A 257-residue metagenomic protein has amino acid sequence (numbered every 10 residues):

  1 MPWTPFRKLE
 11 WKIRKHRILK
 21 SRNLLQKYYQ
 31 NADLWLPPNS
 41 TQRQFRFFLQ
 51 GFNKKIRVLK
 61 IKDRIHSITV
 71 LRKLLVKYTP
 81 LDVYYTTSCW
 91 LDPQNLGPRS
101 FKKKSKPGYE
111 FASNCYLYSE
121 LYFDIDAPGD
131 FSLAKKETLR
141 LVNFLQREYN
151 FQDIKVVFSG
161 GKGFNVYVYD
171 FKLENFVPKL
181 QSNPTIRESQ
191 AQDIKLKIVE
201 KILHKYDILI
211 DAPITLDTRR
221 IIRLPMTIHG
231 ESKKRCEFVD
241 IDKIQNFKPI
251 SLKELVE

Functional and structural regions predicted by a protein language model:
P2-I56: Non-cleavable N-terminal signal-anchor transmembrane helices
P2-R22, R57-K73, S105, S113 (+3 more regions): Helical (often loop-to-helix) elements that flank the catalytic cores of nucleotide-handling enzymes
K27, N31-F48, S67, L180-E231: Conserved His + Asp/Glu catalytic blocks
D33-F131, I210-A212: SsDNA-processing nucleotidyl-transfer enzymes
L59, I154-G160, A212-D217: Short beta-strand
Y78-P80, Y116-Y118, Y149-F151, G160-K162 (+1 more regions): Short, well-ordered loop/turn elements at secondary-structure boundaries
W90, G161, H229: Residues that form or immediately flank small-molecule/cofactor binding pockets and catalytic motifs
E120-F123, D153-S182, I221-P225: Histidine-centered divalent-metal-coordination microenvironment in nucleic-acid enzymes
